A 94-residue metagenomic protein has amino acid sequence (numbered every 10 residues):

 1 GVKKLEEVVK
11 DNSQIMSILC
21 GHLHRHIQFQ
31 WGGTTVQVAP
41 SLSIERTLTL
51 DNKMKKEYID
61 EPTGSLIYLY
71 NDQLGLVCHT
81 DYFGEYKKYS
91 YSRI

Functional and structural regions predicted by a protein language model:
G1-M16: Active-site-proximal segments of metal-dependent phosphoesterases and phosphodiesterases across multiple
V8, H26-I94: Binuclear metal-dependent phosphoesterase catalytic core
Q14-H24, Q37-A39: Active-site neighborhood of phospho(di)ester-bond hydrolases with catalytic His/Asp-centered motifs
